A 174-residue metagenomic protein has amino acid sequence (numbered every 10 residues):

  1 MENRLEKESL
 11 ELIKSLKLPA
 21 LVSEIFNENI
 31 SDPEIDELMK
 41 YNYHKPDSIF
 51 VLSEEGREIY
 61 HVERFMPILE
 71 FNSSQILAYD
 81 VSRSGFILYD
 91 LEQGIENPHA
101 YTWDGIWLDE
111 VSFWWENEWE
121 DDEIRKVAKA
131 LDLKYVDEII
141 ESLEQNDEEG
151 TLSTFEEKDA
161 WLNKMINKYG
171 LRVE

Functional and structural regions predicted by a protein language model:
M1-R83, S142-E174: A surface-exposed partner-binding patch
R4, P98, D122, L131-K134 (+2 more regions): Alpha-helix boundary/N-cap detector
I87-K126: Compact, glycine/acidic-enriched structural inserts
I106, V127-L131, L171-R172: Short, highly charged low-complexity linear segments
S112-E149: An amphipathic alpha-helical core segment
